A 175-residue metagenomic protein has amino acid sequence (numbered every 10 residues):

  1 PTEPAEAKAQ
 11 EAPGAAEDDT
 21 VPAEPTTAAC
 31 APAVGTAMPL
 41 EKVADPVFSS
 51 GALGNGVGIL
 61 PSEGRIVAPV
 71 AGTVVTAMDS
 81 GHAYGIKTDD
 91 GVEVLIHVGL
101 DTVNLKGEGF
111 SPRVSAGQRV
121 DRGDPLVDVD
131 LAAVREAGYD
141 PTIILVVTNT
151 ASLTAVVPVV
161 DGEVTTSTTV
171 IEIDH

Functional and structural regions predicted by a protein language model:
P1-P4: Pore-lining transmembrane helices
E6-H175: Contiguous, well-folded functional domains in the mature portion of proteins
